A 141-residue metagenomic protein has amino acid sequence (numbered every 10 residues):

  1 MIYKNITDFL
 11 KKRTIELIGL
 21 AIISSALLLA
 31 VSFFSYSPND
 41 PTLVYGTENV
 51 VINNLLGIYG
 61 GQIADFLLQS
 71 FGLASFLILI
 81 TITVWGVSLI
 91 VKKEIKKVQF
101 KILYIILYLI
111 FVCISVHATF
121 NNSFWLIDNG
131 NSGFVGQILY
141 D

Functional and structural regions predicted by a protein language model:
M1-D141: Alpha-helical transmembrane segments used as membrane anchors
